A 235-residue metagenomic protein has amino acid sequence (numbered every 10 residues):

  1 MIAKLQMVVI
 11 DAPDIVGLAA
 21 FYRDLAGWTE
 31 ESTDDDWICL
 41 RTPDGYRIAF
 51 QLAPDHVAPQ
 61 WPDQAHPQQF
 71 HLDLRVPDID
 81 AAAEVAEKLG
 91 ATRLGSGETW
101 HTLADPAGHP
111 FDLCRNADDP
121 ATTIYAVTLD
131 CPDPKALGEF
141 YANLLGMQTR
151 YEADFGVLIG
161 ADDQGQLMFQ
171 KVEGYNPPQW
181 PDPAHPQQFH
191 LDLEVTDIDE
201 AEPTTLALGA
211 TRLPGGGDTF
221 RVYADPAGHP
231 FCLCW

Functional and structural regions predicted by a protein language model:
M1-P54, A81-A82, K88-S96, H101-T102 (+5 more regions): Core segments of cupin and vicinal oxygen chelate
L5, Q68-F70, Q187-F189: Eukaryotic phosphotyrosine signaling hubs
D11, D73-R75, T128-D130, D192-E194: Short hydrophobic/aromatic beta-strand micro-patches that form the beta-sheet surface supporting nucleotide- or nucleic
D44, D105-A107, D225-A227: Residue-level recognition of short loop/turn positions
D55-W61, G174-W180: A short, acidic/glycine-rich surface segment
G97-D118: Short, structured interface segments
C114-L129: Solvent-exposed, charged amphipathic helical/linker segments at domain boundaries
